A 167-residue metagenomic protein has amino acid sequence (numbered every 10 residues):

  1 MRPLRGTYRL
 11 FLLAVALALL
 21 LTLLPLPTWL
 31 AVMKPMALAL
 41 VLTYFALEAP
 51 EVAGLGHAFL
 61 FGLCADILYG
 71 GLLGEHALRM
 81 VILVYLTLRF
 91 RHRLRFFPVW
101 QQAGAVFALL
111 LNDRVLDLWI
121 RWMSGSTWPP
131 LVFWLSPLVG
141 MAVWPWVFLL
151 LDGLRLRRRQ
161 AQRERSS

Functional and structural regions predicted by a protein language model:
M1-S167: Terminal, non-globular segments
